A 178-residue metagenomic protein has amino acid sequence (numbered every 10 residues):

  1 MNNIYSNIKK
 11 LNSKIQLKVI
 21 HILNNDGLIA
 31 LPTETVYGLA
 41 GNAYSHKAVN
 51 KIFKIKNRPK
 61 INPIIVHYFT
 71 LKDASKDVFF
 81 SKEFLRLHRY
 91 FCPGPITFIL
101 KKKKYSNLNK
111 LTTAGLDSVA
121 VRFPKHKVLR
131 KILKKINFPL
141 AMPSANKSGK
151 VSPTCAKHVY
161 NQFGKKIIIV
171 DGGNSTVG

Functional and structural regions predicted by a protein language model:
M1-G178: Active-site-adjacent structural elements in enzyme catalytic cores
